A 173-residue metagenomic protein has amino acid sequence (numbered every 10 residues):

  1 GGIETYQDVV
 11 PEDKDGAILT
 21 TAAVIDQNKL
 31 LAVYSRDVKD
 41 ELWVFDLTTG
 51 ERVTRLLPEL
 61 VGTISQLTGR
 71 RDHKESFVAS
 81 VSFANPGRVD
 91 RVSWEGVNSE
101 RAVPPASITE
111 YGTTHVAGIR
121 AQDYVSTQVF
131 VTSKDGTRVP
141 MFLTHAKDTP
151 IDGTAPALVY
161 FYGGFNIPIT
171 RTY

Functional and structural regions predicted by a protein language model:
G1, V24-D26, L31-V38, D46 (+2 more regions): Beta-strand C-termini and the immediately following turn/loop, strongest in propeller blades
G1-P11: Helix-coil-helix junctions within alpha-helical repeat/solenoid scaffolds
E4, D40-L42, G87, A106: Repetitive beta-architecture junctions, highlighting loop-to-beta-strand starts across blade-like repeats
V9-D15, L56-L60: Surface loop/turn motifs at the tips and blade-to-blade linkers of beta-strand repeat domains
A22-A23, L67: Hydrophobic core register within WD40 beta-propeller blades
L47-G50, E95-V97: Short loop/turn segments that connect beta-strands within beta-propeller blades
E59-Y173: Serine-hydrolase catalytic core recognition
